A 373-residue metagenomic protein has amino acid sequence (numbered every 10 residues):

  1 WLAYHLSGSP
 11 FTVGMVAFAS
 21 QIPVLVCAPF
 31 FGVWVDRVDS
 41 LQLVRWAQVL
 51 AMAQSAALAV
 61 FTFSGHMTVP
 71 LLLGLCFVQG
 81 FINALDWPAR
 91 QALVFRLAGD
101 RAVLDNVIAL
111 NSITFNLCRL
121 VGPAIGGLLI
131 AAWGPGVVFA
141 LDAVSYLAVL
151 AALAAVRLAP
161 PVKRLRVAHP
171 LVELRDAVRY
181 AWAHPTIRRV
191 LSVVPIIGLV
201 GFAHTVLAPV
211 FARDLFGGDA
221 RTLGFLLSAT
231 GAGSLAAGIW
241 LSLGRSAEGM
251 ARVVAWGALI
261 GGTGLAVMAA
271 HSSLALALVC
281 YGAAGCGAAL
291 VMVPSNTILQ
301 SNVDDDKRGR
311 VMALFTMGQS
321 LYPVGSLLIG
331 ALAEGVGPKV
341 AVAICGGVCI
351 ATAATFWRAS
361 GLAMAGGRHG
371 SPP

Functional and structural regions predicted by a protein language model:
W1, F77, A183-F202, G282: Pair of pore-lining "gating" transmembrane helices in MFS-fold secondary transporters
W1-I22: Extracellular/periplasmic helix-loop-helix junction of adjacent transmembrane segments in MFS-like secondary
W1-S7, A59-S64, V121-L141, D214-L215 (+1 more regions): Transmembrane alpha-helix termini and helix-breaking/packing motifs in multi-pass membrane transporters
V16, V26-F30, R37, L43 (+6 more regions): C-terminal transmembrane bundle of multi-pass solute transporters/carriers
M67-L85, P195, L276-L290: Hydrophobic core of transmembrane alpha-helices in multi-pass small-molecule transporters, especially MFS/SLC-type
V69-G80, N106-R164, H204, R221-T222 (+3 more regions): Hydrophobic alpha-helical transmembrane segments
R96-L104, S301-R308: Paired intracellular helix-loop junctions of major facilitator superfamily
L158-S192: Juxtamembrane intracellular "pre-TM" segments in multi-pass secondary transporters
